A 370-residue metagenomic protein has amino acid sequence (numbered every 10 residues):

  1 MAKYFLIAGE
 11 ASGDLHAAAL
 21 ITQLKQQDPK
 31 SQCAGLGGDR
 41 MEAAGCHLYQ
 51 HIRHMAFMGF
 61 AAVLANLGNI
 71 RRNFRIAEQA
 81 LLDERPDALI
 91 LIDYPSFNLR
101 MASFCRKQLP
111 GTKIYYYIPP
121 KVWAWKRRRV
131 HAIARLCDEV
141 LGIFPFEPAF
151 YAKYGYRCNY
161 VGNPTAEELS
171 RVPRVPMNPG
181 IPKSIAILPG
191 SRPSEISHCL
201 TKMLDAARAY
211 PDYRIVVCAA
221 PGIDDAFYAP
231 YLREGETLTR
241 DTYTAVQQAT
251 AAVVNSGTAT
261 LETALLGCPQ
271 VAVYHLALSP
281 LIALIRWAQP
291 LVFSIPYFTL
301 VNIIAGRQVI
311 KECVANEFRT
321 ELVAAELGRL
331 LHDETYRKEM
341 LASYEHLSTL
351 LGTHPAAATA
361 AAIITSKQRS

Functional and structural regions predicted by a protein language model:
M1-S370: Nucleotide-activated sugar donor-binding and catalytic core shared by glycosyltransferases and related lipid-linked
